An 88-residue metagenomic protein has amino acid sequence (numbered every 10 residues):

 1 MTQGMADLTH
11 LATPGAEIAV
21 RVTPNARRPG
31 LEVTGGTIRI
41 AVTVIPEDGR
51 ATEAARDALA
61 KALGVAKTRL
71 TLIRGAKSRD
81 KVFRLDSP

Functional and structural regions predicted by a protein language model:
M1-R56, K61-K67, T71-P88: Contiguous, often N-terminal, cationic amphipathic patches that form binding interfaces
